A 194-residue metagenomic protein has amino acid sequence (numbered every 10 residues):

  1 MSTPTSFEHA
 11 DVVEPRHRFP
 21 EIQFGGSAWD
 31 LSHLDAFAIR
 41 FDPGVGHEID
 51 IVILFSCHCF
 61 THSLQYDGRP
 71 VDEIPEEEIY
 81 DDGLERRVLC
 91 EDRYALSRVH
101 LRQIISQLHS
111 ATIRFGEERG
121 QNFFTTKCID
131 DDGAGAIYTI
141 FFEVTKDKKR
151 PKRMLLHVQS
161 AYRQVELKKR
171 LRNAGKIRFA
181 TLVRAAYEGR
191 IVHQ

Functional and structural regions predicted by a protein language model:
M1-Q194: Ribonuclease/tRNase effector modules and their secretory precursors
